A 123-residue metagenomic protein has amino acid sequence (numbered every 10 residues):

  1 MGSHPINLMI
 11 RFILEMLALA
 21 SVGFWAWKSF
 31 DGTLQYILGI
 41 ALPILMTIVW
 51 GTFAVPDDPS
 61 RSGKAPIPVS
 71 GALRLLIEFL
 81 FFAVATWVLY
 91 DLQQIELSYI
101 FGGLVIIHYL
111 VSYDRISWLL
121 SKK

Functional and structural regions predicted by a protein language model:
G2-I13, A65-L75: Short, amphipathic, aromatic/basic-enriched membrane-interface segments that mark the entry/exit of transmembrane
L8, F12-L38: Membrane-helix boundary elements
A18-G23, F79-V88, L104: Hydrophobic, membrane-inserted alpha-helices
G32-K64: Alpha-helical transmembrane segments and their cytosolic membrane-interface
T33-G39, Q94-F101: Short, aromatic-rich membrane-interface segments at the entry and exit of alpha-helical transmembrane domains
P43-V49, L104-D114: Alpha-helical transmembrane segments and their membrane-interface exit regions
A54-Q93: Mid-chain, well-packed structural core segment of small domains
V55-P59, Y113-K123: Membrane-interface capping segments at transmembrane-helix boundaries
